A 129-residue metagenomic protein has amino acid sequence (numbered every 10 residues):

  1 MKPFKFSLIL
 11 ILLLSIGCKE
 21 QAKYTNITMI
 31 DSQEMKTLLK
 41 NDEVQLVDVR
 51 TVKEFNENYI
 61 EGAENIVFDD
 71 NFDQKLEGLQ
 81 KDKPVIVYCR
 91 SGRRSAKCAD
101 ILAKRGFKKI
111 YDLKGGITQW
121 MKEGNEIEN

Functional and structural regions predicted by a protein language model:
K2-F6, S15-L38, E43-V44, K53-P84 (+1 more regions): Rhodanese-like catalytic fold shared by cysteine-dependent sulfurtransferases and DSP/PTP-type phosphatases
L46-D48: Structural scaffold elements adjacent to functional motifs in cytosolic proteins
